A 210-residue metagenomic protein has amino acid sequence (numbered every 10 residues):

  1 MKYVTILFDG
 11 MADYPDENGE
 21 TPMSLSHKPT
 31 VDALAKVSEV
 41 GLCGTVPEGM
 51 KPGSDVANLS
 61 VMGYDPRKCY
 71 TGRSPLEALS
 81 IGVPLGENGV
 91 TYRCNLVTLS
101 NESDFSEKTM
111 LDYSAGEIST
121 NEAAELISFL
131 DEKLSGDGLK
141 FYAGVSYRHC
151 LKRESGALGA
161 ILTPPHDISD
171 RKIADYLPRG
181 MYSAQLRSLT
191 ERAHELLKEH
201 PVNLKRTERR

Functional and structural regions predicted by a protein language model:
M1-Y3, V37, Y147: Short coil/turn connectors at secondary-structure junctions
K2-D13, L34, L189, L204-R209: Beta-strand elements within well-structured catalytic alpha/beta cores of enzymes that handle phosphate/sulfate esters
T5, S24-K28, R153: Functionally constrained cores in energy, signaling, and assembly domains
D9, V37-S38, D55, L134 (+2 more regions): Aromatic-enriched hydrophobic runs in primary sequence
A12-D131: Active-site nucleophile/metal-coordination loop of metallo-enzymes that catalyze phosphate/sulfate and related
V40-G41, G136, N203: A general structural signal for well-ordered secondary-structure junctions
R73, S80-H200: A contiguous, mid-domain pocket- or channel-lining segment that forms the substrate-recognition surface
